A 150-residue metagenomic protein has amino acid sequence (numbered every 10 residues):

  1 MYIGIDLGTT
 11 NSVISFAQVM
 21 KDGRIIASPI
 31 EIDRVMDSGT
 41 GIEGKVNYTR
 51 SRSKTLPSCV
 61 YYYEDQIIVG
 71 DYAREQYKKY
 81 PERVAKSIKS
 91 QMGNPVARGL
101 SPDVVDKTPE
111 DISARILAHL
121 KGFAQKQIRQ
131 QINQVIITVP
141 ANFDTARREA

Functional and structural regions predicted by a protein language model:
M1-I25: Gly/Thr-rich phosphate-binding beta-strand-loop-beta motif of the actin/hexokinase/Hsp70
M20-D22, I26-A150: Phosphate-binding loop and its immediate beta->loop->alpha context in nucleotide/phosphate-handling enzymes
